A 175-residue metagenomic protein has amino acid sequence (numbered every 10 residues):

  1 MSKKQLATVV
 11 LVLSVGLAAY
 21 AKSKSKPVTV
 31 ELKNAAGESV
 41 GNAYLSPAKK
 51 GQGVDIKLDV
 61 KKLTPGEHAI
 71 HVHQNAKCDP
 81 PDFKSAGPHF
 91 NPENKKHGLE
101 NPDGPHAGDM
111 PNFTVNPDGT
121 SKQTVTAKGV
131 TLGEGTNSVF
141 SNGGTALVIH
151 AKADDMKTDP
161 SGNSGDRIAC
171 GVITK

Functional and structural regions predicted by a protein language model:
M1, L13, K22-K24: Intrinsically disordered, low-complexity segments enriched in Ser/Pro/Gly/Ala and basic residues
M1-A7: Bacterial N-terminal signal peptides that target proteins for export
T8-G16: Bacterial N-terminal signal peptides
L17-E67, V72-K175: N-terminal leader/targeting pre-sequences
